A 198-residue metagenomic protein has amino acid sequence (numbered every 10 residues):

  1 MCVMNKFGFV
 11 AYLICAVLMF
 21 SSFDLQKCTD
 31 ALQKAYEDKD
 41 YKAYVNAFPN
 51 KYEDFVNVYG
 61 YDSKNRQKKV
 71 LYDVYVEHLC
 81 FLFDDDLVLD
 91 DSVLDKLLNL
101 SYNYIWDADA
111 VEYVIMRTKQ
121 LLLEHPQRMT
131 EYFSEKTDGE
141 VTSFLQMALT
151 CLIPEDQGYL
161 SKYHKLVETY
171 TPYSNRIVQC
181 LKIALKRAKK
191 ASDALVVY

Functional and structural regions predicted by a protein language model:
C2-A11: Bacterial N-terminal signal peptides that target proteins for export
V3, S22-F23: Compositionally biased regions
A11-M19: Bacterial N-terminal signal peptides
D24-D84, I177: Terminal domain-start segments
D86-V88: Cell wall/extracellular polymer interaction/catalysis modules
D91-K96, Y102-Y198: Extended alpha-helical scaffolding segments
